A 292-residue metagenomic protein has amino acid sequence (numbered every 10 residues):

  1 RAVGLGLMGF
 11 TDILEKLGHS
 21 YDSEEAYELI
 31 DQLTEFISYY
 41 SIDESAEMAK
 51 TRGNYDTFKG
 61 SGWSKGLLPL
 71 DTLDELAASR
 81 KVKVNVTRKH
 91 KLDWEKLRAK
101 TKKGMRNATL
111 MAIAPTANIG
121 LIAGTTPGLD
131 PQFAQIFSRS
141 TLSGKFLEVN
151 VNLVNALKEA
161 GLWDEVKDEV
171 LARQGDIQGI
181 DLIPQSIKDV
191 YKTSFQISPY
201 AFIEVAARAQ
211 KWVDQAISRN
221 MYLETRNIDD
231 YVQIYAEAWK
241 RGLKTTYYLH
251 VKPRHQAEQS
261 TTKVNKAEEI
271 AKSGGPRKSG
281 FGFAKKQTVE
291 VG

Functional and structural regions predicted by a protein language model:
R1-G18, Q178-L182, E204: Core structural elements
A2, S20-T116, Q185-K188, S218 (+1 more regions): Internal maturation/activation junctions in enzymes
D12-E15, H19, E35-N54, N155-W163 (+2 more regions): Generic secondary-structure signature for well-ordered alpha-helical cores
V86-K91, A99-A271: Catalytic alpha/beta core of large soluble enzyme barrels
S260-G292: Acidic, low-complexity intrinsically disordered tails
